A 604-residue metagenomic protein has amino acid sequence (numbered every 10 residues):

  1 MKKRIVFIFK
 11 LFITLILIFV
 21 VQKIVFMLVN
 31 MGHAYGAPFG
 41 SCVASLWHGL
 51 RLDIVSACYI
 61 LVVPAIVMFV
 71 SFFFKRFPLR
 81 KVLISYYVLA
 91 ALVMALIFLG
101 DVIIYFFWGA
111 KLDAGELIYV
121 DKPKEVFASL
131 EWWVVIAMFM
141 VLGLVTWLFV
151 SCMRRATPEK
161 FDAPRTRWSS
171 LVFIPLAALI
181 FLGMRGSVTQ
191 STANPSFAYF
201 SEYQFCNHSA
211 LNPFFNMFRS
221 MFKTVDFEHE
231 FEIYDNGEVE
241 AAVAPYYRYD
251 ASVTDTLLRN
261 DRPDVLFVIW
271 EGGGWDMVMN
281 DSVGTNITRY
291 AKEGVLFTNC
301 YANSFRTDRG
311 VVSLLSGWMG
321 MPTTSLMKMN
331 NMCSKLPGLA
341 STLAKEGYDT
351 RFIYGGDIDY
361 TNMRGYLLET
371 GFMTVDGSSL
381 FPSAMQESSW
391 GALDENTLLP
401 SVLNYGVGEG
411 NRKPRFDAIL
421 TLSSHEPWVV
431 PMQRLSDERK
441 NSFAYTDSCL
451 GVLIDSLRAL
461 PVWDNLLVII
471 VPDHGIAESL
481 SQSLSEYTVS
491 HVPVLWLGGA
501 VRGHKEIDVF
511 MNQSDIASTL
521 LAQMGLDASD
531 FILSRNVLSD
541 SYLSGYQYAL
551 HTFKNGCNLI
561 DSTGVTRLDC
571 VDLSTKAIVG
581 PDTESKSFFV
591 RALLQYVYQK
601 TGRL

Functional and structural regions predicted by a protein language model:
K2-R219, D226: Transmembrane and membrane-interface helices of multi-pass, inner-membrane envelope-modifying transferases
V6, A44-W47, V67, K124-F127 (+8 more regions): Generic detector of well-ordered alpha-helical segments enriched in charged/polar residues, highlighting helical
G49, D53, S129, S151-R155 (+8 more regions): Residues that form generic nucleotide/phosphate-binding pockets
P123, W132, M221-K223, W318 (+5 more regions): A broadly conserved detector of short glycine/acidic/proline-rich loop/turn motifs that flank catalytic sites and bind
D162-P164, V375, G545-L550: Short secondary-structure junctions
T189-F531, S541-L543: Soluble catalytic regions of membrane-associated enzymes that act on cell-envelope and secretory-pathway components
A193, A500-L604: Membrane-interface soluble catalytic domains
